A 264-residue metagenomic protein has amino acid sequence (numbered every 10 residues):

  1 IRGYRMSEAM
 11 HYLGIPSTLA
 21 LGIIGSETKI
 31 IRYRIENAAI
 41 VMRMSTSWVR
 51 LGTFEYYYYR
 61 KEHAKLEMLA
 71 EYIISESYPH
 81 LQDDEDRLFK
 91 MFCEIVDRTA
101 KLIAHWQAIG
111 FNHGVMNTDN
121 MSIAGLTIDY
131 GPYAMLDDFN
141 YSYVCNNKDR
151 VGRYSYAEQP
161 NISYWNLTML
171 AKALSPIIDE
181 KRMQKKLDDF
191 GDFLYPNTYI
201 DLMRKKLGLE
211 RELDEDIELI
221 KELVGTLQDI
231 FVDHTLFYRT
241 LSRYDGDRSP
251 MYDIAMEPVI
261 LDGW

Functional and structural regions predicted by a protein language model:
I1-D84, A124-L126, Y164-L167, L174: Conserved ATP-binding subdomain of kinase catalytic cores across diverse folds
G3-Y4, E8, A100-H113: Active-site alpha-helical segments that house and flank conserved acidic catalytic motifs for diphosphate chemistry
A20-G25, N117-N120, K185-D189: Beta-strand segments within the central parallel beta-sheet cores of soluble alpha/beta enzyme folds
K29, I35-A38, A108-H113, N117-P176: Catalytic activation segment of kinase domains across protein kinase-like and atypical kinase folds
S75, P79, K101, H105-A108 (+1 more regions): Conserved helix-loop functional segments at active or binding sites
D83-C93: Membrane-interfacial amphipathic/re-entrant helices at transmembrane-helix boundaries
C145, R150-W264: Regulatory N- and C-terminal appendages and interdomain linkers associated with kinase/kinase-like NTP transferase
